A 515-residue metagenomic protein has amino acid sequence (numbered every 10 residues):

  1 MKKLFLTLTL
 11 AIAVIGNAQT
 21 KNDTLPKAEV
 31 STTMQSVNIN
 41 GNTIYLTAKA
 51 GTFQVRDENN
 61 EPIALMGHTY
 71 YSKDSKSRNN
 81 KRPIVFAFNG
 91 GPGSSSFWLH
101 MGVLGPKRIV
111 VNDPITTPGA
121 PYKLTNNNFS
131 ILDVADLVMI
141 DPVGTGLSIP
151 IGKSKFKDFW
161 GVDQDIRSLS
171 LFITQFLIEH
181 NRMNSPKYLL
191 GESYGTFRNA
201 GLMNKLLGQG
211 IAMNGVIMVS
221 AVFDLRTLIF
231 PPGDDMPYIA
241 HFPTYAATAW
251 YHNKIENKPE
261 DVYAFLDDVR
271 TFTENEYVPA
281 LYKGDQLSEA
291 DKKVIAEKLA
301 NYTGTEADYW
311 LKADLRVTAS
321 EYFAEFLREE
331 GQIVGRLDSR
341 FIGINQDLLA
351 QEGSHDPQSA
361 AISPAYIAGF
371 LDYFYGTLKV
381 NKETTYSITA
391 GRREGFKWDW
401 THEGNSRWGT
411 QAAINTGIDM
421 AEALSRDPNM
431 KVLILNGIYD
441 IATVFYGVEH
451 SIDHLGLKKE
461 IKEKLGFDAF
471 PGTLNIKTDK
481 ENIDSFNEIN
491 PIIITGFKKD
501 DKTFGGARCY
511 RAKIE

Functional and structural regions predicted by a protein language model:
Q19-I84, S95-S96, G102, T503-A507 (+1 more regions): Catalytic-loop region of hydrolases
N60-D158: N-terminal cap/lid subdomain of alpha/beta-hydrolase-fold enzymes
K107-V110, L207-N301: A catalytic-pocket lid/entrance helix-loop region that shapes and gates access to the active site across common
L132, P142, F159-L177: Alpha/beta-hydrolase active-site loop
R182-S193: Alpha/beta-hydrolase fold nucleophile elbow
A221-F223, Y439, L465-K477: Histidine-bearing beta->alpha loop at or near hydrolase active sites
Q286-A442: Alpha/beta-hydrolase fold catalytic core
M430, V444-H454: Short alpha-helix in the alpha/beta-hydrolase fold that links the catalytic acid
